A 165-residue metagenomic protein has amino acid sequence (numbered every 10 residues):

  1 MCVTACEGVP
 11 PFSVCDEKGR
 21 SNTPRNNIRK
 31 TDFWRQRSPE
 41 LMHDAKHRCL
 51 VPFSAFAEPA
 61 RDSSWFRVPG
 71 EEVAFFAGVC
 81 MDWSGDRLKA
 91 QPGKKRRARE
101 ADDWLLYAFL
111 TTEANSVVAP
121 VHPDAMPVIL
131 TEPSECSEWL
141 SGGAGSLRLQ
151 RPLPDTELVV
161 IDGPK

Functional and structural regions predicted by a protein language model:
M1-C49, F53, A77-G78, P92: Short, His- and charge-rich active-site/binding loops that engage polyanionic ligands
C2, D44-R48, R61, E71 (+1 more regions): Short connector loops at helix/strand junctions that flank enzyme active sites, especially segments positioning acidic
E7-F12, V68-D102, Y107-T111: A motif-centric signal for short, conserved binding hotspots located in accessible loops or intrinsically disordered
S21-T23, R97-D102, L110-K165: C-terminal accessory segment of soluble enzyme catalytic cores
E40-D44, E58, W65-P69, R97-A101: Short, conserved, surface-exposed binding loops centered on an aromatic residue
C49-A60, I129-E132: Conserved metal-binding segment of the jelly-roll/cupin
P59-S63, G85-L88: Cytochrome P450 core scaffold surrounding the K-helix E-X-X-R motif and the conserved "meander" helix-loop region
